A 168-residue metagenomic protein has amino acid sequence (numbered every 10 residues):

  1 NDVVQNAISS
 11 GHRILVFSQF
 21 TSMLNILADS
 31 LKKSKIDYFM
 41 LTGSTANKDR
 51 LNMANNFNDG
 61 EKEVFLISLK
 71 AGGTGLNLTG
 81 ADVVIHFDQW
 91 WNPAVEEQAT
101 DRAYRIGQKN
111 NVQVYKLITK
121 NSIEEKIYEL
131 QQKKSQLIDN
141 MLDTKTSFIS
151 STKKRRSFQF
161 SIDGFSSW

Functional and structural regions predicted by a protein language model:
N1-W168: ASCE P-loop NTPase motor core, strongest for the SF2 helicase catalytic module
